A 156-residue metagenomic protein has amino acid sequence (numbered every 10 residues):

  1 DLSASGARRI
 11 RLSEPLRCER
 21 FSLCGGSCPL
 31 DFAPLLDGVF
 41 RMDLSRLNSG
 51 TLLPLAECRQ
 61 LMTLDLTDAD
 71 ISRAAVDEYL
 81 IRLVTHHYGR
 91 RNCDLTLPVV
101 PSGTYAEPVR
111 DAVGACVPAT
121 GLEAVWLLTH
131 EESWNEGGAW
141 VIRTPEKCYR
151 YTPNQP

Functional and structural regions predicted by a protein language model:
D1-R9, L16-L30, L36-A75, V84 (+2 more regions): Concave beta-strand-loop units of leucine-rich repeat
A75-E78, E123: Extracytoplasmic/secreted proteins, especially bacterial periplasmic and envelope-associated proteins
G121-L127: Residues within well-ordered alpha-helices
